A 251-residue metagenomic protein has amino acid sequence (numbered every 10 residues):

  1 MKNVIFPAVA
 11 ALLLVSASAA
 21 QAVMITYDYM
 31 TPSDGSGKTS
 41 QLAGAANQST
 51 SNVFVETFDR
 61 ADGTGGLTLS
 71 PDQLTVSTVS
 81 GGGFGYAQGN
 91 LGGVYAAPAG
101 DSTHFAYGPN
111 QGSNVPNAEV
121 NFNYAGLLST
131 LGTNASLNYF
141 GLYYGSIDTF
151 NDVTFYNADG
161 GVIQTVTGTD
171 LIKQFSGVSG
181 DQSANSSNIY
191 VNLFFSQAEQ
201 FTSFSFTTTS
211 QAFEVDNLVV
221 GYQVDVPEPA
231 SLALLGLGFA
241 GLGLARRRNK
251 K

Functional and structural regions predicted by a protein language model:
M1-P7: Bacterial N-terminal signal peptides that target proteins for export
V4, L12, L242: Flexible, active-site-adjacent loop/turn segments at secondary-structure boundaries
V9-S16: Bacterial N-terminal signal peptides
S18-A22: Sec/Tat signal peptide C-region and signal peptidase I cleavage site
V23-V224: Surface-exposed, well-ordered secondary-structure segments
P227-R246: A short, hydrophobic C-terminal helix/tail in secreted or cell-surface proteins
R248-K251: Short, charged juxtamembrane terminal tails flanking transmembrane helices
